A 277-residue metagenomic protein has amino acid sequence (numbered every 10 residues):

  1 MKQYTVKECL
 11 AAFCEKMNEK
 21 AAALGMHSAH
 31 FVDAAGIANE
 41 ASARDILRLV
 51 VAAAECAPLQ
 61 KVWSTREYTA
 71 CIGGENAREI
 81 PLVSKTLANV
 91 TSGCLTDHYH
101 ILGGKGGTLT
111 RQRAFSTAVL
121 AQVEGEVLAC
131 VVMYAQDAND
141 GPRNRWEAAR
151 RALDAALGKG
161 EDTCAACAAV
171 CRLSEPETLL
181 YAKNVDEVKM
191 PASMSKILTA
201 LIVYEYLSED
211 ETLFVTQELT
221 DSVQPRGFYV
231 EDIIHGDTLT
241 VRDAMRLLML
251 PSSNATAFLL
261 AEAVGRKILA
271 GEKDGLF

Functional and structural regions predicted by a protein language model:
M1, E8, E205-G275: Active-site-proximal loop and beta-strand segments within enzyme catalytic domains
K2-N184, H235-G236, V241-A244, E262-F277: Penicillin-recognizing serine hydrolase domain
C14, N39-L47, S195-A200, L250-F258: Short alpha-helical patches at coil-to-helix transitions and adjacent helical residues in well-structured domains
I46, E177, M190-T216, Q224: Active-site SXXK
N76-A77, R143-W146, M194-L198, Y204 (+1 more regions): Surface-exposed beta-strand edges and their flanking turn/coil or helix-capping segments
S84-T86, S193, S252: Short linear Ser/Thr-Pro motifs
D137-G141, V188-P191, V223: A short local loop/turn or secondary-structure capping micro-motif enriched for an aromatic residue
D162, V185-M194: Extracytoplasmic Gram-positive cell-surface binding/anchoring modules and repeats
